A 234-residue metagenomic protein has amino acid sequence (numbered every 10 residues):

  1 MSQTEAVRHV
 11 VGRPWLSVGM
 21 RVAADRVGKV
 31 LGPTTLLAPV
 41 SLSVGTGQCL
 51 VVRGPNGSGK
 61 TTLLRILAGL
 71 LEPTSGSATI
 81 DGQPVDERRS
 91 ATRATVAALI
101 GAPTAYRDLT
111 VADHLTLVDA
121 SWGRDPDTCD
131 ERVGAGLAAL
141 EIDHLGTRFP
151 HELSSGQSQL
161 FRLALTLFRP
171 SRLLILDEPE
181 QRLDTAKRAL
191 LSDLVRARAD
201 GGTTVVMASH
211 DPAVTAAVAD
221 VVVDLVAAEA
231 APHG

Functional and structural regions predicted by a protein language model:
R53-P55: The feature captures the beta-strand-to-loop junction immediately N-terminal to the Walker
A68: Helix-to-loop junction immediately C-terminal to a conserved catalytic motif
G76-E87, T92: Conserved ABC transporter NBD signature motif
L109-S121: Q-loop/switch helix immediately C-terminal to the Walker
T116, T128-L145: Conserved ABC ATPase "signature" region
F149-L153: Conserved ABC ATPase signature
T166-L167: ABC ATPase C-loop
A208-H210: H-loop/switch region of ABC-family ATPase nucleotide-binding domains
